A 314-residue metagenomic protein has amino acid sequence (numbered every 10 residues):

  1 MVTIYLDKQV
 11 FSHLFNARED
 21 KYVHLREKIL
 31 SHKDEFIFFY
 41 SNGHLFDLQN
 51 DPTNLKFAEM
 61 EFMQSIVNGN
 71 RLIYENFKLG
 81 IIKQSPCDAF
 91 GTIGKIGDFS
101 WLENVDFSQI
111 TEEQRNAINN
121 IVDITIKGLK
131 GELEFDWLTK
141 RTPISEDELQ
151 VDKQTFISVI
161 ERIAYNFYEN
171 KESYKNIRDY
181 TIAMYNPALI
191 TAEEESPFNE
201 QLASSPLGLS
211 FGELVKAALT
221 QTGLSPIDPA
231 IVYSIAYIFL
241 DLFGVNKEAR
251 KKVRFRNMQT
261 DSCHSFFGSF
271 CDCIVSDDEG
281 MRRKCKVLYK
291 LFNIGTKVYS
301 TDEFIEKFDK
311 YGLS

Functional and structural regions predicted by a protein language model:
V2-F270, G280-S314: Active-site-proximal, substrate-binding regions of enzyme catalytic domains and RNA-binding/basic surfaces
D277: Conserved residues at the C-terminal ends of beta-strands
